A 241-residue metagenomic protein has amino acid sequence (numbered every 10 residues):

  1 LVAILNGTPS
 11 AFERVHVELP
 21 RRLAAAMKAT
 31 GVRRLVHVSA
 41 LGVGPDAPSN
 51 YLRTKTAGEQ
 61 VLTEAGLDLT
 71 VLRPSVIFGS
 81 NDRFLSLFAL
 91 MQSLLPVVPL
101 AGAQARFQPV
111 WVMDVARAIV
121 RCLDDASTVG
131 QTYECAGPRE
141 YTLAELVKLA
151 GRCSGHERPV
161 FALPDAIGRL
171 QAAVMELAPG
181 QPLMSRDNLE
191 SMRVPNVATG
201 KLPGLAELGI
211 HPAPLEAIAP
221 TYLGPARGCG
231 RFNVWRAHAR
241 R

Functional and structural regions predicted by a protein language model:
L1-R22, A26-A29, L41-P45: NAD(P)H-binding glycine-rich loop region in Rossmannoid oxidoreductase-like domains and their noncatalytic homologs
V2, V36-A40, R73-S75, A136: Active-site beta-alpha turn of Rossmann-fold NAD(P)-dependent dehydrogenases/reductases
I4-L5, L41-R53, I77-D82: Conserved catalytic-site region of short-chain dehydrogenase/reductase
E13-V17, V36, K55, Q108: Short alpha-helix in the Rossmann-fold core of NAD(P)-dependent oxidoreductases
L19, R83-F84, G102-D124, Q131-E134 (+1 more regions): Substrate-positioning beta->alpha
S39, E59-R83, L90: Conserved beta-loop-beta element that borders a ligand/cofactor-binding pocket
F88-G102: A short C-terminal helix-loop "cap" of Rossmann-like NAD(P)-dependent dehydrogenase/epimerase domains
C122-S185, A198-R241: Mid/C-terminal beta-alpha module of Rossmann-like enzyme folds, strongest in SDR-family dehydrogenases/epimerases
